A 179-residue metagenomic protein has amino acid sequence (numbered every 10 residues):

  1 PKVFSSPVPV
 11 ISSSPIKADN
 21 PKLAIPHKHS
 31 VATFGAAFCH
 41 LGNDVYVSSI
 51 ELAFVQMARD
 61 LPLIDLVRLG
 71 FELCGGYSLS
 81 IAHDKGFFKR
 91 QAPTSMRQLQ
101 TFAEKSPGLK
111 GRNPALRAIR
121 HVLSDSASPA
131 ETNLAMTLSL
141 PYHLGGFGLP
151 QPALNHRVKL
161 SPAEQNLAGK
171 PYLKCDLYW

Functional and structural regions predicted by a protein language model:
P1-G111, T132, Y142: Short gly/ser-rich loop at a beta-strand->alpha-helix junction or flexible surface loop bordering the NTP-binding
F88-W179: Surface segments flanking catalytic/ligand-binding clefts of nucleic-acid enzymes
